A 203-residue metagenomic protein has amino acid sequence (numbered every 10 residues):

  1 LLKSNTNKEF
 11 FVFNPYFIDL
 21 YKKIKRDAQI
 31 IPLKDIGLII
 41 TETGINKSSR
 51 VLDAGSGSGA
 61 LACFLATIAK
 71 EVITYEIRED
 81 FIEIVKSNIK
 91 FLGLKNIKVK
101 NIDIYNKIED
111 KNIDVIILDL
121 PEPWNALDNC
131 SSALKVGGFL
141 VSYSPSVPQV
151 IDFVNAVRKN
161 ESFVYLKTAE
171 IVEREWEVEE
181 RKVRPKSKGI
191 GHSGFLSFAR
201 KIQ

Functional and structural regions predicted by a protein language model:
L1-N46, E83-V85, K90, K95 (+1 more regions): Class I SAM-dependent transferase core
K23, E161, A199-Q203: C-terminal lobe and adjacent flexible extensions of AdoMet/dcAdoMet transferase-like proteins
N46-G57: Conserved class I S-adenosyl-L-methionine
L52, I117, V141: N-terminal Rossmann-like NAD(P) cofactor-binding module of classical short-chain dehydrogenase/reductase
S58-A69: Conserved SAM-binding loop of SAM-dependent methyltransferases across substrates and taxa, primarily the Class I
T67-I73, V136, F163: Conserved S-adenosyl-L-methionine
Y75-P123: S-adenosyl-L-methionine
L127-F195: C-terminal substrate-binding/active-site "lid" region of AdoMet-derived donor-dependent transferases
